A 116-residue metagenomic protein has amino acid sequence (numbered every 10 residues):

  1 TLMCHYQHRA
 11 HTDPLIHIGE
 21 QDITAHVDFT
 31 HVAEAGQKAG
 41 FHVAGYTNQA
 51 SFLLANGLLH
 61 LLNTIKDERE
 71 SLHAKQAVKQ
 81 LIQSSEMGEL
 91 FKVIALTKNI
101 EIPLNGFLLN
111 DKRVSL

Functional and structural regions predicted by a protein language model:
T1-L116: Long, Lys/Arg- and hydrophobic-enriched amphipathic alpha-helices
